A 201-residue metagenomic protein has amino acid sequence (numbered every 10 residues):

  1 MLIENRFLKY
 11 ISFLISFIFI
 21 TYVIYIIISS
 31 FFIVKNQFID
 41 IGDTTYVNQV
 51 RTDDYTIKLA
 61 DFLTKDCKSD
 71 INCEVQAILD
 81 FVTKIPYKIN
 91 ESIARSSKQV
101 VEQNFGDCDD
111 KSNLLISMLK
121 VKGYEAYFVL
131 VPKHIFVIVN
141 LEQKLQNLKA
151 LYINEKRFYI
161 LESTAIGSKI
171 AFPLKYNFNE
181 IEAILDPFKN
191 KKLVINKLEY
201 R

Functional and structural regions predicted by a protein language model:
M1-R201: A structural boundary/capping signal
